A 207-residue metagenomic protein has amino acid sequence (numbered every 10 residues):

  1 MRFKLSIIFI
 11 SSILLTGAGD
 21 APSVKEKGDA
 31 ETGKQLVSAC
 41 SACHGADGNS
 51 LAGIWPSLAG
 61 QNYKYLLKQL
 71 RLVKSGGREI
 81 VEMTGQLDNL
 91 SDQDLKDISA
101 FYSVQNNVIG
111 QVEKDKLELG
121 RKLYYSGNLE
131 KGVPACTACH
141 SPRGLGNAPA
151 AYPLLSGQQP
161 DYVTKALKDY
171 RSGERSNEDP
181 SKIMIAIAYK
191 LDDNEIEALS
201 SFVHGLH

Functional and structural regions predicted by a protein language model:
M1-L5: Positively charged n-region of N-terminal signal peptides that target proteins for export
S6-L14: Bacterial N-terminal signal peptides
G19-V37, A52-I54, V104-E130: Electrostatic cytochrome c docking/interface patches
A21, G28-G76: The feature marks the first
G33, C40-D47, I98, V133-R143 (+2 more regions): The canonical Cys-X-X-Cys-His
K34-S38, Y63, G127-T137, S156-K165 (+1 more regions): Sequence context surrounding c-type heme c attachment/ligation sites in exported
L51-S57, V73-D115, A148-L154, S172-E197 (+1 more regions): Axial heme c-ligation environment in periplasmic c-type cytochrome domains
I109-Y152, P160: Short, solvent-exposed interaction modules
